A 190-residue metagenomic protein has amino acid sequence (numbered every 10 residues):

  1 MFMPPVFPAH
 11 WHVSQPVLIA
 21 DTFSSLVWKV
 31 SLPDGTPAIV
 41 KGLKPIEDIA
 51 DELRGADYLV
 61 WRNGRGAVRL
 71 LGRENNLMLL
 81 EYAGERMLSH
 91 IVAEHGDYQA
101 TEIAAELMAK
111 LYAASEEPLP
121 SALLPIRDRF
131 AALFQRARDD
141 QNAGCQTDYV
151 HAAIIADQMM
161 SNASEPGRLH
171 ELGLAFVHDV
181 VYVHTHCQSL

Functional and structural regions predicted by a protein language model:
M1-F7, E116-V177, V183: An alpha-helical support segment within catalytic cores of ATP-dependent transferases
P4-P33: ATP-binding glycine-rich phosphate-binding loop
F23, T36-L79, M87-L111: A conserved alpha-helical element in kinase catalytic cores
S31-A38, C187-Q188: Active-site beta-strand-loop-beta-strand hairpin of nuclease catalytic cores that positions key catalytic residues
L43, A83, G173: Anionic group-transfer/hydrolysis microenvironments
L80-S89, F130-R138: Acidic/polar active-site rim loop that often engages polyanionic ligands
G84, A113-E116: Residues at helix-coil transition
V180-L190: Conserved protein kinase catalytic/activation segment
